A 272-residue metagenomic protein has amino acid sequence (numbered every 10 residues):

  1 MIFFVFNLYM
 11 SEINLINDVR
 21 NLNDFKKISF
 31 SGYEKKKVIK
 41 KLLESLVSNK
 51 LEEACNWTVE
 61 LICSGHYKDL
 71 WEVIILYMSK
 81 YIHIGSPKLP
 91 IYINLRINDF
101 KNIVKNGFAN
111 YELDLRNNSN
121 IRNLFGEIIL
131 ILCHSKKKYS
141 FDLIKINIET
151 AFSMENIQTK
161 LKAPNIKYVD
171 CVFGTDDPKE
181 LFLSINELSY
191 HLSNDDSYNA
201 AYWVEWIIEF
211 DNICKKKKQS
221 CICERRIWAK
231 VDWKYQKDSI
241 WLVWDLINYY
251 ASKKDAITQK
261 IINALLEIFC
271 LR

Functional and structural regions predicted by a protein language model:
M1-Y9: N-terminal amphipathic/basic-hydrophobic helices that include classical n-h-c signal peptides and signal-anchor
Y9-D24: Short, charge-rich, low-complexity alpha-helical interaction segments
N21, S29-G32: N-terminal domain-start signal
L22-N23, E53-N56, C63-R272: C-terminal alpha-helical interaction modules of replication/initiation AAA+ assemblies
F25, I39: Active-site-adjacent structural elements in folded domains
Y33-K37: Generic helix N-cap/helix-start motif at coil->alpha-helix transitions
K41-K50, N56-E60: Conserved helicase/translocase motor-coupling segment
